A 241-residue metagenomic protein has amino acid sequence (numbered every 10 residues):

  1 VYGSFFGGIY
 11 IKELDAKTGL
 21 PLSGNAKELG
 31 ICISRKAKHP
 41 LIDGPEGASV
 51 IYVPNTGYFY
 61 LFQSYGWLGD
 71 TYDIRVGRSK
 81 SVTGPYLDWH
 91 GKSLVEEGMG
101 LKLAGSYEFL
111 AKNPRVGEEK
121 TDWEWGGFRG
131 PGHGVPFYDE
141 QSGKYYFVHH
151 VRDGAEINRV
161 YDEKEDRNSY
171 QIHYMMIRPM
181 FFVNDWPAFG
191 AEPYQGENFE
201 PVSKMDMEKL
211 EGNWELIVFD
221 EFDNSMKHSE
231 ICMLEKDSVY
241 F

Functional and structural regions predicted by a protein language model:
V1-F241: Carbohydrate-active catalytic/glycan-binding domains of CAZyme proteins, especially the secreted or lumenal ectodomains
